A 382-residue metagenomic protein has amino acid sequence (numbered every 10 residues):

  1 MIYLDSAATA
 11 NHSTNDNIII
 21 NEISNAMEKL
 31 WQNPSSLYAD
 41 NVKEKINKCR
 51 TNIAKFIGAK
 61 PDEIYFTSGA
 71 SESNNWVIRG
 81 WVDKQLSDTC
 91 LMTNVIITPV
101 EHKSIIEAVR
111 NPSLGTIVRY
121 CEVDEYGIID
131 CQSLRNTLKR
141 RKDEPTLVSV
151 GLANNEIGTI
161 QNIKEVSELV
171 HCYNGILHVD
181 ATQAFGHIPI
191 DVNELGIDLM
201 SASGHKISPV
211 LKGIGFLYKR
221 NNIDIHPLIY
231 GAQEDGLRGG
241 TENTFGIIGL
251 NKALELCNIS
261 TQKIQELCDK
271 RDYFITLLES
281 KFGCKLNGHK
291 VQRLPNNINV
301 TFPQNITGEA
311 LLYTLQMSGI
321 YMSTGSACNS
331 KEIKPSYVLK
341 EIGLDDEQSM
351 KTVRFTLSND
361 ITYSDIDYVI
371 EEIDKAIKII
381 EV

Functional and structural regions predicted by a protein language model:
M1-V382: Pyridoxal 5′-phosphate
